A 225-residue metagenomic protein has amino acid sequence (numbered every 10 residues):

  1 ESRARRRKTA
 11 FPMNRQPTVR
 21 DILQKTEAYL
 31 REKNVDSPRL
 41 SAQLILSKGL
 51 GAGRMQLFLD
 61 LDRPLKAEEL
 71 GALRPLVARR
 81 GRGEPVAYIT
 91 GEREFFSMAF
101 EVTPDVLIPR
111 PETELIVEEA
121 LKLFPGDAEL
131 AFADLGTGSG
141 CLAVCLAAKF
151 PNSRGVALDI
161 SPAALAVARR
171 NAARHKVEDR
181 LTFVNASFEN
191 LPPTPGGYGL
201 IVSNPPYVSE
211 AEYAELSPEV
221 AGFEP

Functional and structural regions predicted by a protein language model:
E1-P12: N-terminal amphipathic/basic-hydrophobic helices that include classical n-h-c signal peptides and signal-anchor
F11-F58: Non-catalytic accessory regions of SAM-dependent methyltransferases
I22-T26, L76, I116-E119, N171: A ubiquitous structural signal for well-ordered alpha-helices
D36, L107, P162-A163: Conserved alpha-helical interface elements of two-component signaling phosphotransfer modules
L44-K122: Conserved AdoMet
P111-E215: Conserved SAM/SAH cofactor-binding pocket of Class I
A214-P225: A mobile, often basic/glycine-rich helix-loop segment that functions as the active-site lid/recognition loop
